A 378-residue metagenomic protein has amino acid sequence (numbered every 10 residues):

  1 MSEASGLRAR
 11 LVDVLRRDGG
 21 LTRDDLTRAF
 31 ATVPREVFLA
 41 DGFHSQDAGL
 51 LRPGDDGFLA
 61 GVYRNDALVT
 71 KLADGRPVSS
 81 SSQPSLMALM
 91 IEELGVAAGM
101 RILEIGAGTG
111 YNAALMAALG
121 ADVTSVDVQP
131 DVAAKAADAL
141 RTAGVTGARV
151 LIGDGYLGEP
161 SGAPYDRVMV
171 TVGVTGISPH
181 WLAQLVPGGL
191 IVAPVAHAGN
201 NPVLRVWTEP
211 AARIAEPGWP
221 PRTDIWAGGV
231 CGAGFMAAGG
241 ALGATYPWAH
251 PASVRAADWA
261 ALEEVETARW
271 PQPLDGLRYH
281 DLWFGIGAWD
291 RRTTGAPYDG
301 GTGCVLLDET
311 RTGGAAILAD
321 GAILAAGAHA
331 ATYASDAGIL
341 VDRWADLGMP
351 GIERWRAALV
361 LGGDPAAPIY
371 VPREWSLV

Functional and structural regions predicted by a protein language model:
S2-L103, L119, V132, T146 (+3 more regions): Class I SAM-dependent transferase core
A9, A134-A137, G338: Generic alpha-helical structural signal
D13, D55, A60, V78 (+6 more regions): Short, functionally important structural connectors and interaction interfaces within domains
D18, A143, W344-G348: Solvent-exposed amphipathic alpha-helical surface segments
S82-V192, A196-N200, L204: Conserved nucleotide-cofactor-binding alpha/beta core module
M169, V174-G295, Y370: Class I SAM-binding transferase module
A244, W248-G351, W355-V378: Intrinsically disordered, low-complexity terminal regions of plant proteins
